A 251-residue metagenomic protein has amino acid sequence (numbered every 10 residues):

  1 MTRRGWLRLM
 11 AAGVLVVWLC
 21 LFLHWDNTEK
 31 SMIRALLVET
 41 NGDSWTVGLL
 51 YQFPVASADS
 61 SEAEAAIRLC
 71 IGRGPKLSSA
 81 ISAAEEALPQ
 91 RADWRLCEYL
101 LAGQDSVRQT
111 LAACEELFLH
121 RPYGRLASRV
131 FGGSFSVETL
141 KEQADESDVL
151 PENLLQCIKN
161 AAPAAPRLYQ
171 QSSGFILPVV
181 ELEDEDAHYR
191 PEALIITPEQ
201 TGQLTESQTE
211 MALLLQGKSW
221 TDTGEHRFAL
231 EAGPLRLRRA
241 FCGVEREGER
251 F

Functional and structural regions predicted by a protein language model:
M1-F251: Membrane-proximal alpha-helical signals and transmembrane carboxylates
